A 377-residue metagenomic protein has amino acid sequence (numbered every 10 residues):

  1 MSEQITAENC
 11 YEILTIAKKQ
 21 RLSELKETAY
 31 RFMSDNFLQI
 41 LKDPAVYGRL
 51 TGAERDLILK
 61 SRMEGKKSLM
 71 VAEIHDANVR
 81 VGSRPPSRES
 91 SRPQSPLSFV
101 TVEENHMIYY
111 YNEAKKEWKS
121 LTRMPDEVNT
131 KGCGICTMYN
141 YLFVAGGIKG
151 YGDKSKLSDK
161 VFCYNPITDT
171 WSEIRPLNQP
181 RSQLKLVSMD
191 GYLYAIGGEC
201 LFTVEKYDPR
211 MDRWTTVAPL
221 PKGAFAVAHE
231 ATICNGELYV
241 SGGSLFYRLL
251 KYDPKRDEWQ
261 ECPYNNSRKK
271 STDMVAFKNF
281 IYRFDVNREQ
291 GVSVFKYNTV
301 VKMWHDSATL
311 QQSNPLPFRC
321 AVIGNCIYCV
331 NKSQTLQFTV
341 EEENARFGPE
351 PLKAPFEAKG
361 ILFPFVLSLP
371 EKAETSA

Functional and structural regions predicted by a protein language model:
M1-R49: Post-BTB helical module
E3, K19, R31, D35-Q39 (+5 more regions): Positions within ordered alpha-helical repeat solenoids
Q39-S68, I74-Q94, M107: Eukaryotic cytosolic interaction/assembly regions at protein N-termini and domain boundaries
R55-A72, V128-A145, V161, I174-I196 (+8 more regions): Conserved short beta-strand element of beta-propeller blades
V71-D76, G82-Y164, R175-N178: WD40 beta-propeller repeat fold
A77-V79, F99, K149-D153, C200-L201 (+3 more regions): Short glycine/acidic-enriched loop and turn motifs that connect beta-strands
P93-F99, E104-K115, S158-D169, T203-R213 (+4 more regions): Beta-propeller blade signature
K119-L121, S172-I174, T215-V217, Q260-C262 (+2 more regions): A structural motif specific to WD40 beta-propellers
